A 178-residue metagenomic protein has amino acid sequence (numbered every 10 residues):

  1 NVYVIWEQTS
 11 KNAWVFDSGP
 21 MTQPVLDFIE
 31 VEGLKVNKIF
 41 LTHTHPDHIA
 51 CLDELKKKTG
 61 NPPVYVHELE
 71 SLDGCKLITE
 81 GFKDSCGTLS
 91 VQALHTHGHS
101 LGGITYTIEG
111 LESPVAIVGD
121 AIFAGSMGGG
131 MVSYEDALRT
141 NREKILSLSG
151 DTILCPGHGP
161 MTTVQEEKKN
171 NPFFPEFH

Functional and structural regions predicted by a protein language model:
N1-E32, T105-G119: Conserved beta-strand hairpin/beta-sheet module of binuclear metal-dependent hydrolase folds, prominently
Y3, K76, G81-F82, I104-Y106 (+1 more regions): Residue-level detector of beta-strand structural context in well-folded domains
W6, T79, H97, Q165: Residue-level detector of conserved, well-ordered beta-strand and adjacent loop positions that form binding/recognition
E7, T44, G157-G159: Glycine-rich His-Gly loop
S10, P20, P46, E70 (+3 more regions): Short, glycine/acidic-enriched loop or turn micro-motifs at the edges of active sites
A13, P20-Q92, F173: Active-site HxH/HxHxD metal-binding segment of metal-dependent hydrolases
T42, T96-G98, G119: Short alpha-helix carrying the canonical HExxH Zn2+-binding catalytic motif
S90, S100-H178: Metallo-beta-lactamase
